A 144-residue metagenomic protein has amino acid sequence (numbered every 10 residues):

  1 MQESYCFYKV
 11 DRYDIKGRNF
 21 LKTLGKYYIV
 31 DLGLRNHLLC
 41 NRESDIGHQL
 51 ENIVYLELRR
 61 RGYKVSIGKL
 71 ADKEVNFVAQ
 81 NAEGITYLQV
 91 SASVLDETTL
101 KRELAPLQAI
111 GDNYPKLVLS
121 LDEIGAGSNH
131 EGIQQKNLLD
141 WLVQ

Functional and structural regions predicted by a protein language model:
M1-I85: Accessory nucleic acid-recognition modules appended to NTPase machines
Y28, L88, L117-L119, Q134-K136: Hydrophobic/aromatic beta-strand patches that form the interior of the parallel beta-sheet core in alpha/beta enzyme
I67, N113-L121: Short, hydrophobic beta-strand segments that form beta-sheet elements in well-ordered domains
L70, A92, L121: Cofactor-binding loop segments of dinucleotide-utilizing enzymes, especially the Rossmann-like FAD- and NAD(P)+-binding
V75-N76, D96-T99, G125-S128: Short active-site-adjacent structural elements
I85-L95, E103: Active-site ExK catalytic segment of metal-dependent nucleases
A105-Y114: Arginine/glycine-rich "motif VI" loop of SF2 helicases in the C-terminal RecA-like domain
E123-Q144: Domain-level recognition of nuclease-like catalytic cores that cleave nucleotide substrates
